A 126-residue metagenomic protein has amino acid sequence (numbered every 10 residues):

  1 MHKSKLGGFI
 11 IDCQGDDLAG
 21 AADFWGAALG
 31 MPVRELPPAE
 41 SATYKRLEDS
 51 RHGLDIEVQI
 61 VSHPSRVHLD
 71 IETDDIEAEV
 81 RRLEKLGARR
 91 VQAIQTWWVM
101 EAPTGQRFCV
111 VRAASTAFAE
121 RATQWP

Functional and structural regions predicted by a protein language model:
M1-A22, V67-I71, A114-P126: N-terminal beta-strand motif that seeds the catalytic metal site of vicinal oxygen chelate
I11, I56-V58, L83, A88 (+1 more regions): Hydrophobic beta-strand residues in large extracellular and virion-surface proteins
G15, P64, L69-R107: Vicinal oxygen chelate
D17-P32, E79-K85: Amphipathic alpha-helical segments
L29-V67, R107-A117: Conserved short beta-strand elements that form part of the metal-binding/catalytic scaffold of enzyme active sites
R46-L47, E101-Q106, W125: Short secondary-structure transition/capping segments
